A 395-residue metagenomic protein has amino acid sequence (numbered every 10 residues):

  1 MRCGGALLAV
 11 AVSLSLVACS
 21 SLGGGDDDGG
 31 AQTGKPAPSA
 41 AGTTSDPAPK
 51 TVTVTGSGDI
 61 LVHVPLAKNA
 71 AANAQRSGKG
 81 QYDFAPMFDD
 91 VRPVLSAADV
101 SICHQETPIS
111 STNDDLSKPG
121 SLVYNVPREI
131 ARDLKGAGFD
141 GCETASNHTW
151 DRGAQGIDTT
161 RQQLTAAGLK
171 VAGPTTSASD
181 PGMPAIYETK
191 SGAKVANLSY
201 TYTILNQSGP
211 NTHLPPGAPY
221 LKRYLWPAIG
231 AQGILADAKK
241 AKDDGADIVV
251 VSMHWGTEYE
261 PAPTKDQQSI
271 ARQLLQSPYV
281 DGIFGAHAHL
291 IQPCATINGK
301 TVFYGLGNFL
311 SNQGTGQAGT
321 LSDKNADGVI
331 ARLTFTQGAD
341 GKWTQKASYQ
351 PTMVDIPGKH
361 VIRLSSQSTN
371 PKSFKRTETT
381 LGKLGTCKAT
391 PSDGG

Functional and structural regions predicted by a protein language model:
M1-A11: N-terminal export and membrane-targeting signals
S15-A18: C-terminal motif of bacterial Sec signal peptides marking the signal peptidase cleavage site
S20-G23: Bacterial signal peptide processing site
D28, Q32-G395: Acidic, metal/ion-coordinating pockets
